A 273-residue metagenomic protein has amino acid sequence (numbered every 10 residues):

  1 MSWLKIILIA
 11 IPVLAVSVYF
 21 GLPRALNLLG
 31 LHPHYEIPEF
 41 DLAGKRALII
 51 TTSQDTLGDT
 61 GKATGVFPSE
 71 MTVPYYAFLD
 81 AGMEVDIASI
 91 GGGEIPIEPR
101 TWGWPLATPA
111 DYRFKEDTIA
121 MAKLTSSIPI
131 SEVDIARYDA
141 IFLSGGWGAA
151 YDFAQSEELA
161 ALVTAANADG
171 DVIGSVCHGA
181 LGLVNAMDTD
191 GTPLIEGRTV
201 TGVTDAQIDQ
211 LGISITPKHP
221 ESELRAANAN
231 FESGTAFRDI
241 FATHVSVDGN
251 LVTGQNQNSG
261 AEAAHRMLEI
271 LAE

Functional and structural regions predicted by a protein language model:
S2-D169, L181-E273: Extended, subdomain-level signal for the structured scaffold at the beginning of enzyme domains
V172: A structural signal for short loop-to-beta-strand junctions that line the ligand-binding cleft of periplasmic/secreted
S175-A180: Short, thiol/selenol-centered motifs that function as redox-active sites or metal-ligating centers
